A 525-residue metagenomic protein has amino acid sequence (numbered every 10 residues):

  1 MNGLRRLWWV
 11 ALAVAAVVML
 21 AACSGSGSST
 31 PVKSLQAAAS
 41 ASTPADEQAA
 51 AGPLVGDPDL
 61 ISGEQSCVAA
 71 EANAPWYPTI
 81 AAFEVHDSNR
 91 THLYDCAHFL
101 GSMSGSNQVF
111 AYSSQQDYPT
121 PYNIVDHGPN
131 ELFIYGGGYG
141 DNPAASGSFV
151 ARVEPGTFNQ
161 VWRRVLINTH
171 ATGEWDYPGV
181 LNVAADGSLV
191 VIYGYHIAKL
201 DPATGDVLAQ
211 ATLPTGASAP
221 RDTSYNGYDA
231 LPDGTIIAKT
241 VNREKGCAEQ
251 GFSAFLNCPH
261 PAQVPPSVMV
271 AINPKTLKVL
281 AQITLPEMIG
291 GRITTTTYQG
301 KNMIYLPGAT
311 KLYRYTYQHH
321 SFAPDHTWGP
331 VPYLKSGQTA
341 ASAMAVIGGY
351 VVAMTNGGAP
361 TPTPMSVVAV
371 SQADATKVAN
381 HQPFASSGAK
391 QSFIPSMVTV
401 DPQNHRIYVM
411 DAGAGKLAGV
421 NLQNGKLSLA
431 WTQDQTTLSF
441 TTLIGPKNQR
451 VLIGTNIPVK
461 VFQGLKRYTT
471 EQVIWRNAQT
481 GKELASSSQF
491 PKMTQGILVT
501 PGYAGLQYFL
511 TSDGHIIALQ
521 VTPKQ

Functional and structural regions predicted by a protein language model:
M19-A22: C-terminal motif of bacterial Sec signal peptides marking the signal peptidase cleavage site
E64-F149, H170-T172, D176-G179: Beta-strand-rich domains and repeat architectures in extracellular enzymes and scaffolds, especially beta-propellers
Q116-N123, G136-G140, A145-D186, G194 (+2 more regions): Blade-loop segments of beta-propeller domains
D117-V125, H170-L181, A217-A230, E287-T297 (+4 more regions): Repeated scaffold domains used in trafficking and secretory/extracellular systems, primarily beta-propellers
Y135-G147, K239-V264, T355-P364, G454-Y468: Short, conserved, GDST-rich strand-edge loop motifs in beta-rich repeat architectures
S148-P155, I197-K199, G205, A254-L277 (+3 more regions): Beta-propeller blade signature
F393-D401, R406-A418, A430-A478: Loop/turn-rich, solvent-exposed surfaces of beta-rich toroidal or solenoidal domains
S486-Q525: Blade-level signature of beta-propeller repeat domains, shared across WD40, Kelch, NHL, RCC1 and BNR/Asp-box propellers
